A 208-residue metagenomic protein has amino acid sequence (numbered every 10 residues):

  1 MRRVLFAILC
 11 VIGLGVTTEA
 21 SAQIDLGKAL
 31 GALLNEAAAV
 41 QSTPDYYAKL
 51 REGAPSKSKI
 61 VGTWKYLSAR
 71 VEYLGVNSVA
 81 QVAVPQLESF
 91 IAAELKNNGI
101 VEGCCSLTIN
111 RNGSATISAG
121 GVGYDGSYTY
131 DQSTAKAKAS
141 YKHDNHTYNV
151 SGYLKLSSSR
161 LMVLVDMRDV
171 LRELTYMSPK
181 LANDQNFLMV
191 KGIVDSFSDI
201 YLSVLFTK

Functional and structural regions predicted by a protein language model:
M1-F6: Bacterial N-terminal signal peptides that target proteins for export
G13-T18: N-terminal signal peptide c-region/cleavage motif recognized by signal peptidases
Q23-N112, T116-Y124, S133-K208: Lipid interaction determinants
